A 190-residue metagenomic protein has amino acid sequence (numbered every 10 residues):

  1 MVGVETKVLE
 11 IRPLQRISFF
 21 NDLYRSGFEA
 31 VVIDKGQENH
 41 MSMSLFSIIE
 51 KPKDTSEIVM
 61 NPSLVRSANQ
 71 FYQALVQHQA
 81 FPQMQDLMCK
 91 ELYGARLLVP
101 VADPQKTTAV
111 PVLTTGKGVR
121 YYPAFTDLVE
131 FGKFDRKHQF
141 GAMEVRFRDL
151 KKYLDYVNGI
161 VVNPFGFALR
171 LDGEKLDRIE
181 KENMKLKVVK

Functional and structural regions predicted by a protein language model:
M1-K190: An interfacial alpha-helical scaffold signature
